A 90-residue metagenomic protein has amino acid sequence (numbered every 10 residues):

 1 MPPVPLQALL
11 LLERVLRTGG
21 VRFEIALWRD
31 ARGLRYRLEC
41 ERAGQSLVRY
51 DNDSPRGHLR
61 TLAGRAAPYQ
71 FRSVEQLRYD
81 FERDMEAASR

Functional and structural regions predicted by a protein language model:
M1-R32: Negatively charged, low-complexity tracts enriched in Asp/Glu with abundant Ser/Thr
E13, E24, E39-E41, E75 (+2 more regions): Glutamate identity and glutamate-enriched acidic tracts
G20, G33, G57-R60, Y79-A87: Generic marker of "main functional regions" within proteins
E24-P68: A short, structured beta-strand/loop element
A66-R90: Short, compact, well-ordered microdomains
